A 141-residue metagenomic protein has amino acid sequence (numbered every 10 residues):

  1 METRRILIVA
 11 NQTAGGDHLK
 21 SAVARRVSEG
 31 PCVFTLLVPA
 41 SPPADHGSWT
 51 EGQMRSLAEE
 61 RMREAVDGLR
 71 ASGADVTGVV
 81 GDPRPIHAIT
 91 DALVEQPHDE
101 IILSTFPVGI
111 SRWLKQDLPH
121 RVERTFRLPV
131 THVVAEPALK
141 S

Functional and structural regions predicted by a protein language model:
M1, S72-E100: Structural beta-alpha unit
E2-W49, L128, H132-A135: Small/aliphatic-rich secondary-structure junction motif
V33-F34, R55, A71: Positively charged, small/polar-rich N-terminal and surface patches that mediate targeting and assembly and bind
W49-E59: Glycine- and acidic-residue-enriched helix-capping/strand-helix junction motifs
E64-G73: Short helix-loop-beta junction
T105-R121: Glycine-rich, Arg-bearing micro-motifs that act as flexible, cationic patches
A138-S141: Glycine-rich, charge-decorated loop segments at or immediately adjacent to ligand/cofactor-binding or catalytic sites
